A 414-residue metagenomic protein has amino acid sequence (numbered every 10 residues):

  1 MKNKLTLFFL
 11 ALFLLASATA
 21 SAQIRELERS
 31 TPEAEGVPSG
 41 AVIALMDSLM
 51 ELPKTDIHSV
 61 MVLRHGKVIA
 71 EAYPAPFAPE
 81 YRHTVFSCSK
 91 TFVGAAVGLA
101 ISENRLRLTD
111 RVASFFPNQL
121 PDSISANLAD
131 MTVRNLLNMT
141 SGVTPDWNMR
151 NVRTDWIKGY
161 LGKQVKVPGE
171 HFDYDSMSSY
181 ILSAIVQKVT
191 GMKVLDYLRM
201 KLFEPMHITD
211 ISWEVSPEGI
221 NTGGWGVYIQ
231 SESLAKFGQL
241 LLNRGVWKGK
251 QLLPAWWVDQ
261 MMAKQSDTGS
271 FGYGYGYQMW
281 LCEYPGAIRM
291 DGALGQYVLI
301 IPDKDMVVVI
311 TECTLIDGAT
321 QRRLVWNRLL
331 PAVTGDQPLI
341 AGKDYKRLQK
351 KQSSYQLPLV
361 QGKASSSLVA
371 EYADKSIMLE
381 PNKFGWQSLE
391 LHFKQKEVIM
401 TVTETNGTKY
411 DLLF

Functional and structural regions predicted by a protein language model:
M1-Q23: Bacterial Sec-dependent N-terminal signal peptides
D47-F77, D305-V308: A short, well-structured edge-of-sheet supersecondary motif
G66, H83-T109, L136, L182-V186 (+1 more regions): Active-site SXXK
K67-A70, R111-S114, N138-S141, P145-P168 (+2 more regions): Short, charged, amphipathic alpha-helices and their helix-cap/turn boundaries
E103-S141, M192-W225, I229: Active-site helix/loop module of the DD-peptidase/beta-lactamase fold, centered on the serine-lysine SxxK catalytic
S178-I185, W225-V246, Q296-C313, W326: Active-site-proximal alpha-helical segments within enzyme catalytic domains
V258-T311: Active-site Gly/Thr loop motif
K346-F414: Peripheral terminal and inter-domain segments
